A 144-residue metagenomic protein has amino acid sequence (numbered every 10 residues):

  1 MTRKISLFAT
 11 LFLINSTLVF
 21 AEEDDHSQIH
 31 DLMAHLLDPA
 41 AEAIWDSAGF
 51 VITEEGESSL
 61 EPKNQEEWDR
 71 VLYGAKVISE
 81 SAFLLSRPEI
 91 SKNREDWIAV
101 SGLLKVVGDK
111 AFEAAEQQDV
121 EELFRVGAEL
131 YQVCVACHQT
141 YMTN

Functional and structural regions predicted by a protein language model:
M1-F8: Bacterial N-terminal signal peptides that target proteins for export
K4, S16-A21: Bacterial Sec-exported substrate-binding components of ABC uptake systems
F8-S16: Bacterial N-terminal signal peptides
N15, A128-Y131: Processing junctions and N-termini across compartments
A21-A128: Extracytoplasmic c-type cytochrome modules immediately beyond a signal peptide or single-pass transmembrane anchor
L130-M142: The canonical Cys-X-X-Cys-His
